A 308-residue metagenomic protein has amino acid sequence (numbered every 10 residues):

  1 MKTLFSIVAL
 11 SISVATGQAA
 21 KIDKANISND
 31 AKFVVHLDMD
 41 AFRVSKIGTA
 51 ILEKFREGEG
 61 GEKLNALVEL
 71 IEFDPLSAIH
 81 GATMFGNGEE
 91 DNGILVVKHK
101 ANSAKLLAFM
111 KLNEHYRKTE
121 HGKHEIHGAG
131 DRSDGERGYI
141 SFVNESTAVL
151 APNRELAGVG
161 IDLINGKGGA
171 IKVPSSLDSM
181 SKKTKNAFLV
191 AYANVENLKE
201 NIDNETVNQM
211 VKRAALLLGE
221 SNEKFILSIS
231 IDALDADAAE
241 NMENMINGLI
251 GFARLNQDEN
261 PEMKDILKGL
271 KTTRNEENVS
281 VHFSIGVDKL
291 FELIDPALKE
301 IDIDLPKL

Functional and structural regions predicted by a protein language model:
F5-Q18: Hydrophobic h-region of N-terminal signal peptides that target proteins for export in Gram-negative bacteria
A19-G128, S133-G135, S176-T206, N244-L267 (+2 more regions): Structural boundary/hinge residues at secondary-structure and domain interfaces
K24, T83, Y139, A215-L217 (+1 more regions): Short, surface-exposed charged micro-motifs
L106-A108, V159-I161, A239-M242: Solvent-exposed, non-transmembrane alpha-helical starts
R132-I164, S221-K224, K271-D288: A short, solvent-exposed beta-edge/loop patch
E136-K199: A conserved glycine-rich beta-strand in the N-terminal activation segment of trypsin-fold
V207-R274: Intrinsically disordered, low-complexity segments enriched in Gly and acidic/Ser/Thr residues that form flexible
